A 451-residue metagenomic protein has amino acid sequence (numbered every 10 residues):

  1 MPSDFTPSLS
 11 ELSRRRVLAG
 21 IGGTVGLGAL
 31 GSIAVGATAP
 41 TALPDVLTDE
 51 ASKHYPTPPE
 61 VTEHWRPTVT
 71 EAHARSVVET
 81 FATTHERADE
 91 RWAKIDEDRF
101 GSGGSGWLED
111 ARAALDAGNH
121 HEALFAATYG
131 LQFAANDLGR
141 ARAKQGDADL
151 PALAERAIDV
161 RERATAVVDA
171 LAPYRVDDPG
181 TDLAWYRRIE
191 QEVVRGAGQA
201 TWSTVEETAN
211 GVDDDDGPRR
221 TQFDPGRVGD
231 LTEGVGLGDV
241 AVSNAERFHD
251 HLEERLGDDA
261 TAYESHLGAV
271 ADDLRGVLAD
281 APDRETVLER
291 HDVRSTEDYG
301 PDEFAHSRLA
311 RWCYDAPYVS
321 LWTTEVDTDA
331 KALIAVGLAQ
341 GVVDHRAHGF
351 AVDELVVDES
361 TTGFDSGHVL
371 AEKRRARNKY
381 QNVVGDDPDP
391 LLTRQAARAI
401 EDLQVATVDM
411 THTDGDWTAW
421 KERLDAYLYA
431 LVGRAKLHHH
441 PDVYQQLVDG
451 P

Functional and structural regions predicted by a protein language model:
M1-L47, G238, H439-P451: Hydrophobic alpha-helical segments
L43-P451: Extracellular/lumenal glycan-associated context and N-glycosylation machinery
